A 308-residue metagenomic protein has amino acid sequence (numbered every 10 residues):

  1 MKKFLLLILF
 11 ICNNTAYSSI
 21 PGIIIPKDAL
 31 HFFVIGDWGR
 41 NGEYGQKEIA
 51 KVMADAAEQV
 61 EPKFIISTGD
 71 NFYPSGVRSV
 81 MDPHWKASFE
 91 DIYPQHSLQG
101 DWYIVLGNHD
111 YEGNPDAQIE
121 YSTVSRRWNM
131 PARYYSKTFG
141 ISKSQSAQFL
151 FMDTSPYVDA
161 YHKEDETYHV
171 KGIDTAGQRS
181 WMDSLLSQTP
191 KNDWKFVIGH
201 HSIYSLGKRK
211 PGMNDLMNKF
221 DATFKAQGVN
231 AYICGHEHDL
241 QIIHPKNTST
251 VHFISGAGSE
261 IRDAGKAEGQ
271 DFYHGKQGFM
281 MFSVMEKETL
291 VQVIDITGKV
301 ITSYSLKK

Functional and structural regions predicted by a protein language model:
F4-C12: Sec-dependent N-terminal signal peptides
A16-P83, A176-G177, L206: N-terminal active-site segment of His-dependent metallophosphoesterases
I24, Y73-K191, K210-A231, E237-M285 (+1 more regions): Extended active-site neighborhood of metal-dependent phosphoesterases/phosphodiesterases
F32-V34, I65-S67, I104, V197 (+1 more regions): Residue-level marker for buried hydrophobic side chains located in beta-strands that build the well-ordered beta-sheet
G36-D37, G69-D70, M152, G199 (+1 more regions): Active-site flanking residues adjacent to catalytic metal/cofactor-binding acidic residues
V60-K63, G100, N192-W194: Short coil/turn segments at beta-strand junctions that form active-site/ligand-binding loops
T189-G207: Short acidic, glycine-rich surface-loop motifs adjacent to enzyme active sites
G298-V300: Residue-level signal for glycine
